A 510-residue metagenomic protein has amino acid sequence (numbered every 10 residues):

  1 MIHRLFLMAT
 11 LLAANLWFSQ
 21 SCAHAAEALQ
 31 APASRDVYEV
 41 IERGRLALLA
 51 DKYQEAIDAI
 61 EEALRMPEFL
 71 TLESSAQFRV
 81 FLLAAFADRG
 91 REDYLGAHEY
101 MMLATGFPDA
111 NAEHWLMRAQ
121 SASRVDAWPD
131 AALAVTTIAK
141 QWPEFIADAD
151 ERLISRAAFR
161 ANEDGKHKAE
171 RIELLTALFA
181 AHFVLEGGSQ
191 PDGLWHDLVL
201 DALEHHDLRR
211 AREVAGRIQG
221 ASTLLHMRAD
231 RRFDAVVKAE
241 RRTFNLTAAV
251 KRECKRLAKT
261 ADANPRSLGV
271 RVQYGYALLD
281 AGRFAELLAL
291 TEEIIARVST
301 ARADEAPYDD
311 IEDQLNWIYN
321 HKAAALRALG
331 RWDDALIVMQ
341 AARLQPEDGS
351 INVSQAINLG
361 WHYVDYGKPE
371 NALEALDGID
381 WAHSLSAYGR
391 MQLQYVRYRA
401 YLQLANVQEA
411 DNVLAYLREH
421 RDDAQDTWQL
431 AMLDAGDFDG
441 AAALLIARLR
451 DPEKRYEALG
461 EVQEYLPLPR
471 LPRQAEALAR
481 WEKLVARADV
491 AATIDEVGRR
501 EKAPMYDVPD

Functional and structural regions predicted by a protein language model:
M8-W17: Bacterial N-terminal signal peptides
A23-A28: Boundary at the C-terminal end of the N-terminal hydrophobic targeting segment
L29-A31, R65-L72, M102-A110, T137-I146 (+8 more regions): Solenoid-like repeat scaffolds
A33-E42, E73-F81, P108-M117, F145-A158 (+7 more regions): Generic helix N-cap/helix-start motif at coil->alpha-helix transitions
L49-E62, R89-E99, R124-T137, N162-L178 (+6 more regions): Helix-turn-helix repeat elements of alpha-solenoid scaffolds
A202, Q425-D510: Long, ordered, amphipathic alpha-helical scaffolds
N358-D365, D377-A415: Alpha-helical adaptor scaffolds
